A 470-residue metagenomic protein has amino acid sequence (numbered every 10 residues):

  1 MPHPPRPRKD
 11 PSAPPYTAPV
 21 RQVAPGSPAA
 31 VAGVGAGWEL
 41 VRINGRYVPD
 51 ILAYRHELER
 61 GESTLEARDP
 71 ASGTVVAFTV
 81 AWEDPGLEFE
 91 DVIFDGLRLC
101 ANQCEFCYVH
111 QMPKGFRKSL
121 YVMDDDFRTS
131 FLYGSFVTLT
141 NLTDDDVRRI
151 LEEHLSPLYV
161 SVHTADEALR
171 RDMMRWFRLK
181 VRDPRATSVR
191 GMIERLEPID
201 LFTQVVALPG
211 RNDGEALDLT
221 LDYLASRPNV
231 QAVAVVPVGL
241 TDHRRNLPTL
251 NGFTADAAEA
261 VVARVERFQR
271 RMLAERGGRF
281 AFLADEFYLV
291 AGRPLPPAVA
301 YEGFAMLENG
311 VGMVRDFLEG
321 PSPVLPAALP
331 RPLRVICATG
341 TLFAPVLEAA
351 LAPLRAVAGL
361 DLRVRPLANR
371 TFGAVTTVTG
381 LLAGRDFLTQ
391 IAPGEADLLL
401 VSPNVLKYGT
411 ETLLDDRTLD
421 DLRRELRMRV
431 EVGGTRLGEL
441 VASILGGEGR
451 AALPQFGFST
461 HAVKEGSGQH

Functional and structural regions predicted by a protein language model:
M1-P15, P19, A291-H470: Radical SAM enzyme core and accessory elements
A24-A29, P49-I51: Short alpha-helix capping/helix-loop boundary micro-motifs
P28-G33, R55-H56: Short, surface-exposed secondary-structure edge patches
A29, G37-L40, L65, C107: Terminal peptide-recognition signature
V31-P49: Conserved PDZ fold ligand-binding element
V41, R55-E90: PDZ-domain C-terminal substructure recognizer with occasional recognition of PDZ-binding tails
G73, A81-V230, G239-F268: Conserved Radical SAM active-site core
R170-D172, R211, V230-D256, E275-V299 (+2 more regions): Flexible glycine/acidic-rich beta-alpha junction loops that bind and position SAM and/or redox cofactors in anaerobic
